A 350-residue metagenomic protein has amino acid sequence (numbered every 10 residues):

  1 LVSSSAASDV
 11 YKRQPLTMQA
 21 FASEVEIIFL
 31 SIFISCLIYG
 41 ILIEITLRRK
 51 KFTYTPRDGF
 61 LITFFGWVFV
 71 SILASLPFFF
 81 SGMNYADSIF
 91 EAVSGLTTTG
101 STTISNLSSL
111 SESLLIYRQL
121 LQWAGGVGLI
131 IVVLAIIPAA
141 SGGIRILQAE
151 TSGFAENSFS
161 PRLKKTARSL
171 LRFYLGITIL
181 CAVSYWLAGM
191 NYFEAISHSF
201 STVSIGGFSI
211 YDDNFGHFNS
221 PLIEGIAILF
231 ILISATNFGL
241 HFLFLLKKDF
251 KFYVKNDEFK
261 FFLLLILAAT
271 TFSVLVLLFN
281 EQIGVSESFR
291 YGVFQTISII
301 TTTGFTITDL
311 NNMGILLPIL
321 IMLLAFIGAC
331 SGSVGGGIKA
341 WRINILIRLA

Functional and structural regions predicted by a protein language model:
L1-A350: Membrane-proximal intracellular helices of multi-pass ion channels
